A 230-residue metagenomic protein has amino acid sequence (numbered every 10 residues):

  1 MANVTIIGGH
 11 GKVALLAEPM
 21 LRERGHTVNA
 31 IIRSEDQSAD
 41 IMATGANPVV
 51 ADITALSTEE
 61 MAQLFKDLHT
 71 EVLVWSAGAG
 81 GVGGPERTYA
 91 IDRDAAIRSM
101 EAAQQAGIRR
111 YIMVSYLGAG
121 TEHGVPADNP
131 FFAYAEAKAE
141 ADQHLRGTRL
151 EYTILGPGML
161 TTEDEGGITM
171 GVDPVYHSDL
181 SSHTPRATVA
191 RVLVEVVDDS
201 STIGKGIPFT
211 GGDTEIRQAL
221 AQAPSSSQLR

Functional and structural regions predicted by a protein language model:
A2-H26: N-terminal Rossmann NAD(P)H-binding glycine-rich loop of SDR-like oxidoreductase domains
I7, T27-N29, E35-Q37, A79-A137 (+2 more regions): Conserved Rossmann-fold NAD(P)-dependent oxidoreductase catalytic core, especially the SDR/UDP-sugar
L16-M20, A102, H144: Rossmann-fold NAD(P)-dependent oxidoreductase module
A30-R98, A102-Q105, V197-S201: NAD(P)H-binding glycine-rich loop region in Rossmannoid oxidoreductase-like domains and their noncatalytic homologs
S115, E140-D164, I168: Conserved beta-loop-beta element that borders a ligand/cofactor-binding pocket
H123-V125, T162-M170, V196-K205: Glycine/proline-rich active-site loop of Rossmann-fold NAD(P)-dependent oxidoreductases
A137, L155, S178-V194, K205: Substrate-positioning beta->alpha
V196-A221: Core catalytic loop region at the nicotinamide-binding pocket of NAD(P)H-dependent oxidoreductases
